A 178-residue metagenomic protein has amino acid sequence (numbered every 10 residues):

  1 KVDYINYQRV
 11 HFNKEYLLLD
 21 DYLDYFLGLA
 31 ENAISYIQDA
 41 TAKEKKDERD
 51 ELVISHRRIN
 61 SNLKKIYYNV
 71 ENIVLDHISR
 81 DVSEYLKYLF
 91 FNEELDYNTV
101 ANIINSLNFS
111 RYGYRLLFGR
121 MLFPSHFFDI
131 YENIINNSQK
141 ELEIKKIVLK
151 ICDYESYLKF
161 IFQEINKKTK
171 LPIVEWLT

Functional and structural regions predicted by a protein language model:
K1-I54, K168-E175: ATP-dependent phospho-/nucleotidyl transfer catalytic cores
D24-E31, L122-H126, C152: Generic structural signal for well-ordered, non-transmembrane alpha-helical segments in soluble/cytosolic regions
G28-S35, D39-A42, N60-K64, E84-E94 (+1 more regions): Short helix-capping and hinge/turn segments at secondary-structure transitions, especially at repeat and domain
I37-V82: Active-site acidic catalytic loop and adjacent metal/ATP-binding pocket of ATP-dependent phosphoryl transfer enzymes
I78-R111, M121-E141, L149: Active-site activation/catalytic loop segments of kinase-like enzymes and analogous catalytic loops in related
L116-F118: A structural signal for short hydrophobic/aromatic patches embedded in well-ordered alpha helices
F128-T178: ATP/Mg2+ or Mg2+-diphosphate-binding catalytic cores that bind nucleotide phosphates or diphosphates via glycine-rich
